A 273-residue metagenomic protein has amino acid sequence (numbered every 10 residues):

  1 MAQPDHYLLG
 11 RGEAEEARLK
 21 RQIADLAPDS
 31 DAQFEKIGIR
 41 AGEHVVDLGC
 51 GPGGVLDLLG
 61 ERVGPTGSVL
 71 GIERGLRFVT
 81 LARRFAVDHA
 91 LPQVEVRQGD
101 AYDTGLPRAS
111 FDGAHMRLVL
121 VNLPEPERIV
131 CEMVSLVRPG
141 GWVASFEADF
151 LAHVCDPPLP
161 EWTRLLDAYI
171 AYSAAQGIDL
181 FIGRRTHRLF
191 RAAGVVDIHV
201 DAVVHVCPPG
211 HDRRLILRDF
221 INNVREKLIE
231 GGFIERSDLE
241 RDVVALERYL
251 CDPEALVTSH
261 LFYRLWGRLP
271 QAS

Functional and structural regions predicted by a protein language model:
M1-A24: N-terminal, positively charged/glycine-rich alpha-helical extensions of SAM-dependent methyltransferases
L8, A14-E15, D197-V257: C-terminal helical/coil "lid" or tail adjacent to the Rossmann-like core of SAM-dependent
A24-H44, L58: Conserved alpha-helix/loop element of class I SAM-dependent methyltransferases that forms part of the SAM/SAH-binding
V46, P52-D103: Class I SAM-dependent methyltransferase SAM/SAH-binding core
T104-G113: A short acidic, Gly/Pro-enriched loop at the edge of an enzyme's catalytic core that lines a small-molecule cofactor
D112-P126: A short SAM/SAH-binding and catalytic strip from SAM-dependent methyltransferases
E127-W142: A short glycine-rich, Lys/Arg-flanked "PGG" loop and its adjoining helix->strand segment in the class I
A144-H211: Conserved catalytic/acceptor-binding region of the Class I
